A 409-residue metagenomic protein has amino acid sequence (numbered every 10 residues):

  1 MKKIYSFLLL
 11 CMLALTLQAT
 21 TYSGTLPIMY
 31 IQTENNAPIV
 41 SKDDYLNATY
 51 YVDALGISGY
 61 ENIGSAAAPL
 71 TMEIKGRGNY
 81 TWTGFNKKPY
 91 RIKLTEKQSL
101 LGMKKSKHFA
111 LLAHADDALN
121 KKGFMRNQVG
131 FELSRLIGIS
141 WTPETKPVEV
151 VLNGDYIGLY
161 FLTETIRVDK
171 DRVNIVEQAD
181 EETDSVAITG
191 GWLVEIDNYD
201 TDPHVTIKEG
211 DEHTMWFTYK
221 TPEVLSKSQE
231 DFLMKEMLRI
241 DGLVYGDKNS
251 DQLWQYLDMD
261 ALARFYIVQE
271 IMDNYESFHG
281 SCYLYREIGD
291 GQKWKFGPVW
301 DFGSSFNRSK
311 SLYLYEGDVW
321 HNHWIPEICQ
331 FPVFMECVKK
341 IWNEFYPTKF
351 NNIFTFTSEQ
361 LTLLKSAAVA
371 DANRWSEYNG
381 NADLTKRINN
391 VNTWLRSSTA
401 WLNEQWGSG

Functional and structural regions predicted by a protein language model:
M1-I4: Positively charged n-region of N-terminal signal peptides that target proteins for export
S6-T16: Bacterial N-terminal signal peptides
T20-V129: Conserved NTP-binding catalytic cores of kinases and kinase-like/nucleotidyltransferase enzymes across multiple kinase
L26-P27, A37-I39, T81, F85 (+3 more regions): Middle-to-C-terminal accessory/interaction subdomains
K42-D43, N62, G102-K105, G123 (+5 more regions): Short, solvent-exposed loop/turn and secondary-structure capping segments
P89-K93, H108-A113, F124, E132 (+10 more regions): Structural recognition of the beta-strand scaffold that forms the well-ordered cores of secreted hydrolase catalytic
E96-S99, H108, A113-A118, I139-P143 (+1 more regions): Internal "kinase-insert"/substrate-recognition segments embedded within catalytic cores of ATP-dependent enzymes
R135-E149, N274: Short, well-structured beta-strand/strand-turn elements
